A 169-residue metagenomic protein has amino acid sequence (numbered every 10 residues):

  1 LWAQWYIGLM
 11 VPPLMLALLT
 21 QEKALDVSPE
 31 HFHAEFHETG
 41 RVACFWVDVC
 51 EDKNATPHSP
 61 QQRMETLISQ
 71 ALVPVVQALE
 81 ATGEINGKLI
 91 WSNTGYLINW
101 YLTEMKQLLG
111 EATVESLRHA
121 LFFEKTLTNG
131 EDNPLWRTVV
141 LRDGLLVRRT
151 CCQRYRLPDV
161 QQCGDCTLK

Functional and structural regions predicted by a protein language model:
L1-R142: Hydrophobic, aromatic-lined core segments that form the binding pocket/scaffold for planar heteroaromatic ligands
L135-L145, T150-R156: Active-site-proximal "nucleotidyltransferase
R149-K169: Local cysteine-cluster metal-coordination motifs and their immediate loop/turn environment, predominantly Fe-S cluster
